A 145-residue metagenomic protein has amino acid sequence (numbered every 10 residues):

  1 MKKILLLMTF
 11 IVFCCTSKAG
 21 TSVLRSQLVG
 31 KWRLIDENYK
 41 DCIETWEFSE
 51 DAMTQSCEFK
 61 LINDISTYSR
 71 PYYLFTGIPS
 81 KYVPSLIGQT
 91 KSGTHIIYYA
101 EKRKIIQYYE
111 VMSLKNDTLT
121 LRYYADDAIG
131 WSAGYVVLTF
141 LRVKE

Functional and structural regions predicted by a protein language model:
I4-F13: Sec-dependent N-terminal signal peptides
S17, S66-K81, T118-E145: Edge beta-strand at a domain terminus
K18-R33: N-terminal helix-cap/turn-to-beta initiation motif at the start of protein domains
L28-V29, W46-T54, Q89-G93, S113-L119: Short, solvent-exposed coil/turn segments at beta-strand boundaries
E37-D41, C57-N116: Contiguous, well-ordered beta-strand patches that form the walls/edges of small beta-barrel/beta-sandwich domains
N38-K40, A52, F59-N63, A125-D127 (+1 more regions): Solvent-exposed strand-loop boundary residues in beta-sheet-rich modules
